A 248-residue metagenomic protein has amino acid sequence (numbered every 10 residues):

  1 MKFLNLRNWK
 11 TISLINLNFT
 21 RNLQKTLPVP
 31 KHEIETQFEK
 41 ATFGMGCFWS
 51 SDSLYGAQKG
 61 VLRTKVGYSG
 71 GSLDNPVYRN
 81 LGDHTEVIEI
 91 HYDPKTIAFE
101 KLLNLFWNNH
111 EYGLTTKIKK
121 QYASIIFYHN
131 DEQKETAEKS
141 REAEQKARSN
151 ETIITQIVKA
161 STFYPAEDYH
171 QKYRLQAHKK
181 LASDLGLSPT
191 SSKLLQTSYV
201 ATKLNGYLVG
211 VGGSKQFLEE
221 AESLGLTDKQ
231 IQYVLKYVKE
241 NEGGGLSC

Functional and structural regions predicted by a protein language model:
K2-C248: Flexible coil/turn and secondary-structure edge motifs
